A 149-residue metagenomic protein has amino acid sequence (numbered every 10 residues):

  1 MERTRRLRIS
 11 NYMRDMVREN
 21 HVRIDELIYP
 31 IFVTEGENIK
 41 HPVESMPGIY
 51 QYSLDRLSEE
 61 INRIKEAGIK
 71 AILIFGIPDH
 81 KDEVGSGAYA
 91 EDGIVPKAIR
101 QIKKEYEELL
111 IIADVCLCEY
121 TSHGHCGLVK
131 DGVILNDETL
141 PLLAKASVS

Functional and structural regions predicted by a protein language model:
M1-R18: N-terminal amphipathic/basic leader segments beginning at the initiator methionine
S10, E19, R23-I28, T34-S149: Alpha/beta enzyme core
